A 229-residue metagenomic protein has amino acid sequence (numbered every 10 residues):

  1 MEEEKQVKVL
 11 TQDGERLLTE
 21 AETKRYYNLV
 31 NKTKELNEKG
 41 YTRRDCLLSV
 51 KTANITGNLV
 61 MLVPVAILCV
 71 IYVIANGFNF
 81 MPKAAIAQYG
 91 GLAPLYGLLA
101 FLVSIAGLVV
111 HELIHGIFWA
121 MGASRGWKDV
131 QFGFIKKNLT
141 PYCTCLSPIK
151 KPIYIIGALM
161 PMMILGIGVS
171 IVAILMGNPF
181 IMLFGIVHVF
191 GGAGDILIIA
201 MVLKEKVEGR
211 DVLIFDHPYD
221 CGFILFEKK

Functional and structural regions predicted by a protein language model:
E2-G77, F134-K229: Metalloprotease/metallohydrolase-associated module, dominated by Zn2+-dependent proteases
L47-K51, A85-Y96: Membrane-interface segments at the starts/ends of alpha-helical transmembrane spans
I74-G90: Membrane-interfacial hairpin junctions
G90-L108: Short pre-active-site segment immediately N-terminal to the catalytic Zn-binding motif
G107-A120, P161: Active-site recognition of the HExxH zinc-binding catalytic motif
I114, F118-A123, G168, V202: Active-site-flanking alpha-helical
G122-S124, S147-P148: Short, conserved, surface-exposed binding loops centered on an aromatic residue
R125-I135: Juxtamembrane non-transmembrane "cap" segments at the membrane-aqueous interface of multi-pass membrane proteins
